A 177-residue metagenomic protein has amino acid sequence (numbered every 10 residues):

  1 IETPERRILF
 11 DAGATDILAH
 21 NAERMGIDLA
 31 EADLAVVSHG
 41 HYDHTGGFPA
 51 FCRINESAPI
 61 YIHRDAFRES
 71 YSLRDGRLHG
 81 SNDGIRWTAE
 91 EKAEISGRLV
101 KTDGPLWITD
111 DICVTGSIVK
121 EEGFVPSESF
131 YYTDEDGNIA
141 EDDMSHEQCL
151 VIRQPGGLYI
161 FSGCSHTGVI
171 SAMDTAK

Functional and structural regions predicted by a protein language model:
I1-M25, D143-F161: Conserved beta-strand hairpin/beta-sheet module of binuclear metal-dependent hydrolase folds, prominently
P4-R6, E31-A32, E56-A58, T109-D110 (+1 more regions): Short coil/turn connectors at secondary-structure junctions
E5-L34, P126, Y131-D134, V169-A176: Pre-active-site segment of Zn-dependent metallo-hydrolases
I8-F10, I108-S117, Y159-S162: Short hydrophobic-aromatic micro-motifs
I17-F67, K177: Active-site metal-binding motif and surrounding structural segment of the metallo-beta-lactamase
P59, A140-K177: Cap/insert and terminal regions of metallo-dependent hydrolase folds
A66-Q148: Metallo-beta-lactamase
